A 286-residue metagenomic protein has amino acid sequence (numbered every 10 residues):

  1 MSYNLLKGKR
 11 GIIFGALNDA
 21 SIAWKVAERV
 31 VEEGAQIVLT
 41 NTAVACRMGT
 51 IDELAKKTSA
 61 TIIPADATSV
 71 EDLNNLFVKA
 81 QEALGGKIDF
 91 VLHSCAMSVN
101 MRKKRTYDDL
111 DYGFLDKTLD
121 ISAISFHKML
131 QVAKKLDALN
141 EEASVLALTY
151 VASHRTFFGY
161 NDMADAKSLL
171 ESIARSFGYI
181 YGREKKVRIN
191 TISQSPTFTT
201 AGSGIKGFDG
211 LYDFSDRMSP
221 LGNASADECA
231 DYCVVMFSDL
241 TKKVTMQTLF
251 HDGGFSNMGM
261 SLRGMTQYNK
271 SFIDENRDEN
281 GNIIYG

Functional and structural regions predicted by a protein language model:
Y3-T40: Canonical Rossmann dinucleotide-binding motif of NAD(H)/NADP(H)-dependent dehydrogenases/reductases, specifically
R10-F14, I88-A96: Conserved hydrophobic beta-strands of the Rossmann-like cofactor-binding core in SDR/related NAD(P)H-dependent
I13, L92, L146, I189-I192 (+3 more regions): Hydrophobic structural elements of the Rossmann-like NAD(P)H-binding subdomain that define the short-chain
G15-K25, A96-E184, S193-T199, G222 (+1 more regions): Catalytic loop of short-chain dehydrogenase/reductase
A35-I51: Conserved glycine-rich Rossmann-like NAD(P)H-binding loop of the short-chain dehydrogenase/reductase
T50-E53, E184, T191-M218, G259-G286: A glycine/serine/threonine-rich, flexible loop-to-helix segment that serves as the NAD(P) cofactor-binding "lid"
A55-E71: Rossmann-fold cofactor-recognition segment
I124, T191, D209-V244, L249-G253 (+1 more regions): C-terminal helical subdomain
